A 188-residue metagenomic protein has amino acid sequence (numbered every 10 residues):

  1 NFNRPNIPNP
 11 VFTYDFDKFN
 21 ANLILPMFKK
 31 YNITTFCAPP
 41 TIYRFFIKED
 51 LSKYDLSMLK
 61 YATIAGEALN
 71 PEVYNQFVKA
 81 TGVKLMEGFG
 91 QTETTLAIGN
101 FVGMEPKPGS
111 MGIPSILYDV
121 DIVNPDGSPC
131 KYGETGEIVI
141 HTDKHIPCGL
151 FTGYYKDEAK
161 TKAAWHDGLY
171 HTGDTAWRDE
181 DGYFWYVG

Functional and structural regions predicted by a protein language model:
N1-T34, E49: Conserved AMP-binding/adenylation subdomain of ANL enzymes
N20, N124-D126, D157, T161: Acidic/polar helix N-cap motif
L25, I33-A38, I47-K107, D119 (+1 more regions): Gly/Ser/Thr-rich phosphate-binding loop
F28, F36-P39, G127, D174 (+1 more regions): Residue-level signal for inorganic ion chemistry
P39-P40, K144: Beta->alpha turn/N-cap motifs
I98-V102, V123-N124, I140-H141: Short beta-strand-to-turn element immediately C-terminal to the catalytic PLP-Schiff-base lysine in fold type I
I113-L117, Y170: Short coil-to-beta-strand transition motifs
K131-G133, V139-G188: Conserved ATP-binding/catalytic segment of the ANL
